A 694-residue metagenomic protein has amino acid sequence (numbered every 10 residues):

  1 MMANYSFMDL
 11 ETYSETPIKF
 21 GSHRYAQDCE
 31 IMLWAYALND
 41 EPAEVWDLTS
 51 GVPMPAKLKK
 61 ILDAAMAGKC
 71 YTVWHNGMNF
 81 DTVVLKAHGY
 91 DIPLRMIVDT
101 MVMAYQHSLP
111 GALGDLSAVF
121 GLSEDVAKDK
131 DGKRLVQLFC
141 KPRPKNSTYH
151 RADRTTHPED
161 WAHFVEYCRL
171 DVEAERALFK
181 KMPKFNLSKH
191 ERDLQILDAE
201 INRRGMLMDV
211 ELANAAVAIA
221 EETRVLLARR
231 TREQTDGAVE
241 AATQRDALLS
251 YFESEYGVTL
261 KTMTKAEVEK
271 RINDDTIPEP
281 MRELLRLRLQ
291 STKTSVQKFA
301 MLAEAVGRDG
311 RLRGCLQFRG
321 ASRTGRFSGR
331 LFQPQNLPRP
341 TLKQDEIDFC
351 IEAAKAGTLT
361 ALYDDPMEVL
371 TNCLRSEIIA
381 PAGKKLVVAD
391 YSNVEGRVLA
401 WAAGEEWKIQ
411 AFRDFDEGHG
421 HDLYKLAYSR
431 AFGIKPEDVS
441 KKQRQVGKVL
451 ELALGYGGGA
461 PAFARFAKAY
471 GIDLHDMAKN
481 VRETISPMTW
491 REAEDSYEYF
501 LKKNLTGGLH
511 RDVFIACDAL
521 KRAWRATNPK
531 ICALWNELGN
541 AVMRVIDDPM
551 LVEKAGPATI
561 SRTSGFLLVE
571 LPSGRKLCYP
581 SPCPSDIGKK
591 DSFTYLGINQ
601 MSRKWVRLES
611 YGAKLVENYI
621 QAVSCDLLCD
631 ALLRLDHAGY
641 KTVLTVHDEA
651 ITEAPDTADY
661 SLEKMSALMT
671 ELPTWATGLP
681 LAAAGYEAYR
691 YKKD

Functional and structural regions predicted by a protein language model:
M1-E11, T16, A26, S108 (+5 more regions): Conserved "right-hand" nucleotidyltransferase catalytic core of DNA-directed polymerases
M1-N4, K60-M66, L370-K385, L633-H637: A short acidic-Thr-Gly-centered motif at the start of a beta-strand
A3-S6, P17-K19, C29-K181, V388 (+2 more regions): Conserved DEDDh/DEDDy metal-dependent 3′-5′ exonuclease domain
M182-H190, L194, L627-A650: Active-site palm subdomain of RNA-directed nucleic acid polymerases
H419-K442, S581, G588-V643: Generic long, charged, amphipathic alpha-helical segments
L474, L668-A676: A common structural junction motif
T652-D656: Short beta-strand-to-loop capping motifs
T657-K664: Short, conserved charged micro-motifs
